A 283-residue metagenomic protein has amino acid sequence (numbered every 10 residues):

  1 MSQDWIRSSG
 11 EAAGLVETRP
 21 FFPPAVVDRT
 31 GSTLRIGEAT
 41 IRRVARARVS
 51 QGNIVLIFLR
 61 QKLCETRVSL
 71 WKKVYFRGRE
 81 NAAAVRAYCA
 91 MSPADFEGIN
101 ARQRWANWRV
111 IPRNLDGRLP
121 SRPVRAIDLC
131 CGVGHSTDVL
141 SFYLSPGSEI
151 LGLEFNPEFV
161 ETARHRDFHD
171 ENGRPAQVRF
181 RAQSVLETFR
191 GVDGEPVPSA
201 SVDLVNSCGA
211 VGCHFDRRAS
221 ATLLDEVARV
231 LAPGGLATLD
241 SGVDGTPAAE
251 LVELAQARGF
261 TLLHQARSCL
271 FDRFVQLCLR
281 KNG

Functional and structural regions predicted by a protein language model:
K73-N114: Class I SAM-dependent methyltransferase Rossmann-like catalytic core, especially the SAM/SAH-binding loop
P123-G132: Conserved class I S-adenosyl-L-methionine
H135, V139-Y143, S148-E187: Class I SAM-dependent methyltransferase SAM/SAH-binding core
G191-V205: A short acidic, Gly/Pro-enriched loop at the edge of an enzyme's catalytic core that lines a small-molecule cofactor
D203-R217: A short SAM/SAH-binding and catalytic strip from SAM-dependent methyltransferases
S220-P233: A short glycine-rich, Lys/Arg-flanked "PGG" loop and its adjoining helix->strand segment in the class I
G234-S241: Conserved beta-strand signature within the Rossmann-like core of class I S-adenosyl-L-methionine
A248-A249, E253-L254, G259-G283: Class I S-adenosyl-L-methionine
